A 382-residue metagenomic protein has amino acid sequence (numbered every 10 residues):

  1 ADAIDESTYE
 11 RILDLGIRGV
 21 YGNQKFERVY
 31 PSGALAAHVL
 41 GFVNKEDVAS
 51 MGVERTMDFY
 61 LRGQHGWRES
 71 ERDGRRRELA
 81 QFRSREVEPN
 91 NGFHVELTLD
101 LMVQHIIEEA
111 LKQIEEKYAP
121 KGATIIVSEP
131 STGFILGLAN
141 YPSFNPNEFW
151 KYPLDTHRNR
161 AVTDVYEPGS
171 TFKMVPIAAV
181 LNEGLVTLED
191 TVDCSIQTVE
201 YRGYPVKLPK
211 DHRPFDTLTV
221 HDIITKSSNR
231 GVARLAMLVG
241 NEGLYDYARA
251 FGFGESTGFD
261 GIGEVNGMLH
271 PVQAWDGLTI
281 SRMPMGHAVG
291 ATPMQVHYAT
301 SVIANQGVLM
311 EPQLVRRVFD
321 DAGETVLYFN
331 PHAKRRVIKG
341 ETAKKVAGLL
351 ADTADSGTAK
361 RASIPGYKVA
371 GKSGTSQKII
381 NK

Functional and structural regions predicted by a protein language model:
A1-G92: Small/polar-residue-rich segments within soluble enzyme cores
G16-I17, D47, A110-K121, V127-T132 (+3 more regions): Flexible, solvent-exposed loop/hinge segments and secondary-structure transition points
Q24, G41-V43, L99, E129 (+1 more regions): Flexible glycine-/small-residue-rich
G33-L35, A119-K121, S363: Short, basic and Ser/Thr-rich N-terminal targeting/leader segments
D58, R62-H65, E96, E108-K112 (+4 more regions): Amphipathic, well-packed alpha-helical segments that form the structural scaffold of globular domains
H65, A119-G122, P312: Short, small/polar residue-rich loop motifs at catalytic or cofactor-binding pockets
D73-S84, E129-S170, V175-K382: Beta-lactam-recognizing serine transpeptidase/beta-lactamase-like catalytic domain environment
A80-A123: Conserved, well-ordered alpha-helix/loop/beta-strand core segments that scaffold catalytic motifs
